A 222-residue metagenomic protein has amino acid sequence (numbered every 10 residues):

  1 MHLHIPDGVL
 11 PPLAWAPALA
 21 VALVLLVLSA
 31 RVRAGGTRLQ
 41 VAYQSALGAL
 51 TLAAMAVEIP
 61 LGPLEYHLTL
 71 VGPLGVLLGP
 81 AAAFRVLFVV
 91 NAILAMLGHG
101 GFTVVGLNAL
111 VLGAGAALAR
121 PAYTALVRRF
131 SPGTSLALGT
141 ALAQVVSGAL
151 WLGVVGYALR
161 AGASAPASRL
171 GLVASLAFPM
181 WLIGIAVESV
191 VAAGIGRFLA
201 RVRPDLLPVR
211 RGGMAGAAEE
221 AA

Functional and structural regions predicted by a protein language model:
H2-P73: Hydrophobic transmembrane alpha-helices
A16, V41-A46, T69, F84-F88 (+3 more regions): Hydrophobic alpha-helical transmembrane segments
P17-V24, G113-A122, I183-R197: Hydrophobic cores of alpha-helical transmembrane segments in multi-pass inner/ER membrane proteins, independent
L28, N108-L152: Short helix-perturbing small/polar motifs within transmembrane alpha-helices
G48-L52, A82-A95: Small-polar-interrupted transmembrane alpha-helices in polytopic inner-membrane proteins
A56-P63, V89-A119: Interfacial aromatic-anchored transmembrane helix boundaries in multi-pass membrane proteins
T134-G148, S164-A222: C-terminal transmembrane helix-loop-helix hairpin of multi-pass membrane proteins
L152-S164: Membrane-helix interface motif
